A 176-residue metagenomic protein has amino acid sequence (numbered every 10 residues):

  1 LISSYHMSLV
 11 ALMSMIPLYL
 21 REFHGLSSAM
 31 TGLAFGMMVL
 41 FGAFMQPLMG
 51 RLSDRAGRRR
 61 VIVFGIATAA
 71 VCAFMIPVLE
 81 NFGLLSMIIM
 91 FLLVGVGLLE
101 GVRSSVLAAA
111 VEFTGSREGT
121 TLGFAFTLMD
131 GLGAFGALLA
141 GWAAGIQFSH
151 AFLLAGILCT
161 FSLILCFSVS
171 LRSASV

Functional and structural regions predicted by a protein language model:
S4-M13: Conserved extracellular-gate-facing transmembrane-helix segments in secondary transporters
S14-A29: Short amphipathic helix-loop junctions that connect adjacent transmembrane helices in Major Facilitator Superfamily/SLC
S28-G32, G36, G123: Small-residue hotspots at the loop-to-helix junctions and early N-terminal turns of transmembrane alpha-helices
V39-P47, G133-A134: Residue-level signature of mid-helix packing/kink "hotspots" within the transmembrane helices of 12-pass Major
M45-G57, A144: Helix-to-loop junctions at the C-terminal end of transmembrane segments in multipass secondary transporters
R59-V106: C-terminal transmembrane helical hairpin of 12-TM major facilitator-type secondary transporters
S116-G145: A late C-terminal transmembrane helix in Major Facilitator Superfamily
W142-C159: A membrane-interface helix-boundary motif in multi-pass transporters
